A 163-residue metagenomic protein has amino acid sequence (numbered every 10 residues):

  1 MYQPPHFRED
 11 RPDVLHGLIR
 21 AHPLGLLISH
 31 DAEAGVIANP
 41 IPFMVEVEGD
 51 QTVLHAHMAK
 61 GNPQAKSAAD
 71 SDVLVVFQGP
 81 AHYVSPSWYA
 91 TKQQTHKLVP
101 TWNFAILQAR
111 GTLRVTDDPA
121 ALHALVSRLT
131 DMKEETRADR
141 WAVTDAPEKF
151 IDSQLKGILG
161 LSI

Functional and structural regions predicted by a protein language model:
M1-S162: Binding-site signature for planar aromatic cofactors or substrates
